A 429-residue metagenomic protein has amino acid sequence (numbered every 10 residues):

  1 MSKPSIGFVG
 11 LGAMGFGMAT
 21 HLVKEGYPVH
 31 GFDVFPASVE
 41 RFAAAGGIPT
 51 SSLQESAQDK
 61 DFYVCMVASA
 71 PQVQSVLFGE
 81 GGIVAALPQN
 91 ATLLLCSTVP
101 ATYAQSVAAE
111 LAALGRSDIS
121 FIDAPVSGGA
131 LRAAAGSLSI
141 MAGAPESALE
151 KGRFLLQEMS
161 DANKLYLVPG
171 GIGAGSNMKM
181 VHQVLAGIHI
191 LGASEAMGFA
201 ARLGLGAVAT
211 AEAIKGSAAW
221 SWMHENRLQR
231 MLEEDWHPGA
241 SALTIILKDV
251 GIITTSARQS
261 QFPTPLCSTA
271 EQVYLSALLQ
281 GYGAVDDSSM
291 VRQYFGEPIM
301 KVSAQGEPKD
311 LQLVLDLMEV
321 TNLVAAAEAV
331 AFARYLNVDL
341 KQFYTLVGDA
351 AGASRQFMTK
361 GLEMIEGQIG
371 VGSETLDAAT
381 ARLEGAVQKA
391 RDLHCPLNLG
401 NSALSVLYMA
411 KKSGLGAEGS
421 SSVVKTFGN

Functional and structural regions predicted by a protein language model:
M1-M66, A91, S106, A130-A133 (+2 more regions): NAD(P)+-binding Rossmann beta1-loop-alpha1 motif at the extreme N-terminus of oxidoreductases
M14, Y27, G47, R116-I119 (+2 more regions): Short phosphate-binding/catalytic loops that engage adenosine nucleotides
K24, A44, Q58, A113-R116 (+3 more regions): Residues at the C-terminal ends
G31, S51, L95, F121-D123 (+2 more regions): Hydrophobic residues in well-ordered beta-strands that form the structural core
L53-F121: Rossmann-fold NAD(P) dinucleotide-binding segment
T98-G187, L191, Q280-Y282, G296-D316: Rossmann-fold dinucleotide-binding core
G173-Y294, Q305-C395, L399, V406-F427: Helical "substrate-binding/catalytic lid" subdomain of Rossmann-like NAD(P)-dependent dehydrogenases/reductases
